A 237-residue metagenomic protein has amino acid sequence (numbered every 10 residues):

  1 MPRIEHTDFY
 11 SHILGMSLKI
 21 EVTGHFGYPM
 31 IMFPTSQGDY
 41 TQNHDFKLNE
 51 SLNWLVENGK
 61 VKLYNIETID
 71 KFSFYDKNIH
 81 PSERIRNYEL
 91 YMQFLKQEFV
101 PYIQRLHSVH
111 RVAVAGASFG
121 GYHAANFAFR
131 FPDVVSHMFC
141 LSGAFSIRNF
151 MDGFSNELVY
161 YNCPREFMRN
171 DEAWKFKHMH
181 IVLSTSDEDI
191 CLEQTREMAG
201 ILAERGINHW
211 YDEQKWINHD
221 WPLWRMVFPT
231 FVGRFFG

Functional and structural regions predicted by a protein language model:
M1-G237: Non-catalytic cap/lid and distal C-terminal segments of serine-dependent acyl enzymes
